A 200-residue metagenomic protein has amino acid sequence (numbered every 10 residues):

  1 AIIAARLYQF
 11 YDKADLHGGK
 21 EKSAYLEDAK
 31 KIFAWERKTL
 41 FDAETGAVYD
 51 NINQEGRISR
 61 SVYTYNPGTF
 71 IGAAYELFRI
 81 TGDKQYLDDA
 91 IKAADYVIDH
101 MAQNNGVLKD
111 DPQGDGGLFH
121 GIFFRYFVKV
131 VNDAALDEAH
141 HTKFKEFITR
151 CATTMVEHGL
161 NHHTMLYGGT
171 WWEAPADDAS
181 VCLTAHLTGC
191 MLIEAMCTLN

Functional and structural regions predicted by a protein language model:
A1, P67-G68, H120, H186: Short alpha-helical patches at coil-to-helix transitions and adjacent helical residues in well-structured domains
I3, Q9-H17, A73, I80 (+3 more regions): Alpha-solenoid helical repeat scaffolds
I3-D12, G19-L77: Active-site cradle of extracellular carbohydrate-active enzymes
R6, F10, D28-T39, T69 (+8 more regions): Alpha-helical scaffold segments in carbohydrate-active enzymes
D12-S23, E138, H162-L166: Intrinsically disordered, low-complexity coil segments
G18, S59, R79, P112 (+1 more regions): Generic anion/oxyanion-binding catalytic loop in active/binding sites
G19-K22, L26, D83, L87 (+1 more regions): Flexible, glycine- and charge-enriched loops at secondary-structure boundaries
V62, Q85, A90-N200: CBM-like carbohydrate-recognition segments
